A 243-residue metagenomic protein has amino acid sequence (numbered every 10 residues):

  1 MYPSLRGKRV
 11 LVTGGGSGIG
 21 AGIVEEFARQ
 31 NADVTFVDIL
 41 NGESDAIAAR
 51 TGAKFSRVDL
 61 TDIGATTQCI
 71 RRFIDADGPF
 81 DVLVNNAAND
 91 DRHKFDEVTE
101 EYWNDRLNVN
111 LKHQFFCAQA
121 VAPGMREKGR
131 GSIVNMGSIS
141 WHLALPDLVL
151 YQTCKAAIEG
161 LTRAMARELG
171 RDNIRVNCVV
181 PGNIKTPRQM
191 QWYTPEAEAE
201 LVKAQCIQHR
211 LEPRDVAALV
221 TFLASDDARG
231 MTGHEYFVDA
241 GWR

Functional and structural regions predicted by a protein language model:
G16-S17: Conserved glycine-rich cofactor-binding loop
D90, V98, A144-Q152, A164: Active-site loop-to-helix junction immediately N-terminal to the catalytic Tyr of the SDR YXXXK motif in Rossmann-fold
K94-F95, T99-L107, Q189, L201: Substrate-binding pocket helix/loop in short-chain dehydrogenase/reductase
A118, C154, T162: Active-site helix of classical SDR
P123, R167-R171, R229: Alpha-helical segment proximal to the catalytic Tyr-Lys
S138: Residue(s) in the substrate-gating loop at a strand-loop-helix junction that position the organic substrate next
I174, R210-V238: C-terminal substrate-recognition "lid" of short-chain dehydrogenase/reductases
